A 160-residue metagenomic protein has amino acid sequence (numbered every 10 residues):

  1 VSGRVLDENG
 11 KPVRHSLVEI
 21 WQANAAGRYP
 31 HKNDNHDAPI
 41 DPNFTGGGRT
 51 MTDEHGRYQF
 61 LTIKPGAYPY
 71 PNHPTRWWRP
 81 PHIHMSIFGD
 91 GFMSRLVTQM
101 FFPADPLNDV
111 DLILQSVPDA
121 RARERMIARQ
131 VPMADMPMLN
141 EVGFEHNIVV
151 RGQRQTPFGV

Functional and structural regions predicted by a protein language model:
V1-I127, V131-V160: Beta-strand-dominated extracellular/periplasmic modules and repeats in secreted or surface-exposed proteins
